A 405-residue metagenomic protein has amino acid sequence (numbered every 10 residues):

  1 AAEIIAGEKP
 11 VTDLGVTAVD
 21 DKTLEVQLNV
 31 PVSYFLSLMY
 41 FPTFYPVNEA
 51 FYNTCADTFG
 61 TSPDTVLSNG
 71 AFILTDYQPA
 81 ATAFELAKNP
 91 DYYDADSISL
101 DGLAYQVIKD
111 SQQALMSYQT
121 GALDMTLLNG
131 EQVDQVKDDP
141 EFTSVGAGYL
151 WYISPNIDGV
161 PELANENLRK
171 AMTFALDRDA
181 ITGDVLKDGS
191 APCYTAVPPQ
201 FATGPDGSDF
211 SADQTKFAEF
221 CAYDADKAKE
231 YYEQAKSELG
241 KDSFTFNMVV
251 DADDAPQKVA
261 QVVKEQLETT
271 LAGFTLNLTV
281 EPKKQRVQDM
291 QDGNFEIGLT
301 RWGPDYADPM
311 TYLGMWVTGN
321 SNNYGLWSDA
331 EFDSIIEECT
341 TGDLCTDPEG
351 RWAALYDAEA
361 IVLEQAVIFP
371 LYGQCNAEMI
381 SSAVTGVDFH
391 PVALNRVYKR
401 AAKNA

Functional and structural regions predicted by a protein language model:
A1-T12, V16-T17, E219-C221, G273-R286 (+2 more regions): Extracytoplasmic/peripheral linker and loop segments enriched in polar/acidic and small residues with frequent Thr/Pro
A2-D13, K22, L28-I98, G102: Gly/Pro-rich hinge or "lid" segments in bacterial periplasmic/extracellular proteins
D21-Q27, G70-A71, L100-G102, Y149-A202 (+2 more regions): Alpha-helical secondary-structure segments
P79-A81, E233-P304, N376: Ligand/substrate-recognition segments at binding pockets and active sites
P90-Q135: Ligand-site clamp/hinge motif
D134-G146, N294, D308-N323, S381-T385: Ligand-binding "clamshell"
P192-Q234, D253-Q257: Structural transition elements
E378-A405: Long beta-strand-rich cores associated with HINT superfamily self-processing modules
